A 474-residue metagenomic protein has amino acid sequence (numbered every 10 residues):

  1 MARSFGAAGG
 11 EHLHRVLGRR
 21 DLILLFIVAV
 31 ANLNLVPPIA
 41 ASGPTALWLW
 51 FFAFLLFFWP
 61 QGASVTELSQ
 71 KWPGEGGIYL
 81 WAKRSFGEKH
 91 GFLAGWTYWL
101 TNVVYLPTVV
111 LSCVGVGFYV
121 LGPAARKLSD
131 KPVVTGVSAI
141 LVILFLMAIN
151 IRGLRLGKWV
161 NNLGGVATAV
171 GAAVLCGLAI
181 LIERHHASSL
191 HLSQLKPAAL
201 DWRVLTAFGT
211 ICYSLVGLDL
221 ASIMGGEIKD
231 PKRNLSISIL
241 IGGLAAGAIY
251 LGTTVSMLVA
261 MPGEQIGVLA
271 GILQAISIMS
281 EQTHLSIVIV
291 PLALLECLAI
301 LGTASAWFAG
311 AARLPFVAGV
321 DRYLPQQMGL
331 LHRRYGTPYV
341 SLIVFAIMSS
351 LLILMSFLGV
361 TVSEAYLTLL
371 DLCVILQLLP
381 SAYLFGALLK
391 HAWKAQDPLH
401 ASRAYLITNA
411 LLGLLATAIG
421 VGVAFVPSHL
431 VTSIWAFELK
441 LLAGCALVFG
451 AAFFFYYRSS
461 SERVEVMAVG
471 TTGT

Functional and structural regions predicted by a protein language model:
M1-F52, F58-A63, W72-E75, L192 (+1 more regions): Membrane-interface "cap" regions at the ends of multi-pass membrane proteins
A8, L13, P44-W48, A125-V134 (+1 more regions): Helix-loop-helix junctions that connect adjacent transmembrane segments in multi-pass membrane transporters
H12, V160, M328-Y335, L378-L430 (+2 more regions): C-terminal membrane-solvent junction of multi-pass transporters and transport-like membrane proteins
P38-A41, W59-I143, A148, C297-L314 (+2 more regions): Hydrophobic transmembrane alpha-helices that form the core helical bundles of multi-pass secondary transporters
L80-A82, G87, Y119-R126, S238-S305 (+1 more regions): TM-loop-TM module centered on a large, flexible mid-protein loop between adjacent transmembrane helices in multi-pass
F118-V120, V166-Q194, T254-M261, S381-A395 (+2 more regions): Hydrophobic alpha-helical segments and their helix-loop junctions in multi-pass secondary transporters
V134-H185, A199, V216, I239-L244 (+3 more regions): Membrane-interface loop-to-helix entry segments
G171-L175, P315, M348, L370-L399 (+2 more regions): Hydrophobic alpha-helical segments of multi-pass membrane transport proteins
